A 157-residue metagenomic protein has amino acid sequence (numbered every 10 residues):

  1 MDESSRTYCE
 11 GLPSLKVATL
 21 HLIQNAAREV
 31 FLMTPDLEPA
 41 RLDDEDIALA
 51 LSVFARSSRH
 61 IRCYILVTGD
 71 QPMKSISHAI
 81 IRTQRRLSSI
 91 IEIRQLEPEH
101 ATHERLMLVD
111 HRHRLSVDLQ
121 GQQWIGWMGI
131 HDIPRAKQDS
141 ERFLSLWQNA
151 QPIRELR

Functional and structural regions predicted by a protein language model:
M1-S14: Extended, compositionally biased accessory segments flanking or bridging domains
T7, V117-R157: Signature of lipid phosphatidyltransferase scaffolds
Y8-C9, A40-D44, G129: Flexible, glycine- and charge-enriched loops at secondary-structure boundaries
G11-S14, D43, R135: Soluble or luminal CAZymes and related metallo-dependent hydrolases
L15-K16, I47, I76, D139: Amphipathic coiled-coil/heptad-repeat helices and related helical stalk/stem segments that mediate oligomerization
A18-L20: Generic recognition of flexible, low-complexity loop/linker segments
L22-R86: Primarily the HKD phosphodiesterase
V30, E92-A136: HKD (HxKxxxxD) catalytic microenvironment of the phospholipase D
